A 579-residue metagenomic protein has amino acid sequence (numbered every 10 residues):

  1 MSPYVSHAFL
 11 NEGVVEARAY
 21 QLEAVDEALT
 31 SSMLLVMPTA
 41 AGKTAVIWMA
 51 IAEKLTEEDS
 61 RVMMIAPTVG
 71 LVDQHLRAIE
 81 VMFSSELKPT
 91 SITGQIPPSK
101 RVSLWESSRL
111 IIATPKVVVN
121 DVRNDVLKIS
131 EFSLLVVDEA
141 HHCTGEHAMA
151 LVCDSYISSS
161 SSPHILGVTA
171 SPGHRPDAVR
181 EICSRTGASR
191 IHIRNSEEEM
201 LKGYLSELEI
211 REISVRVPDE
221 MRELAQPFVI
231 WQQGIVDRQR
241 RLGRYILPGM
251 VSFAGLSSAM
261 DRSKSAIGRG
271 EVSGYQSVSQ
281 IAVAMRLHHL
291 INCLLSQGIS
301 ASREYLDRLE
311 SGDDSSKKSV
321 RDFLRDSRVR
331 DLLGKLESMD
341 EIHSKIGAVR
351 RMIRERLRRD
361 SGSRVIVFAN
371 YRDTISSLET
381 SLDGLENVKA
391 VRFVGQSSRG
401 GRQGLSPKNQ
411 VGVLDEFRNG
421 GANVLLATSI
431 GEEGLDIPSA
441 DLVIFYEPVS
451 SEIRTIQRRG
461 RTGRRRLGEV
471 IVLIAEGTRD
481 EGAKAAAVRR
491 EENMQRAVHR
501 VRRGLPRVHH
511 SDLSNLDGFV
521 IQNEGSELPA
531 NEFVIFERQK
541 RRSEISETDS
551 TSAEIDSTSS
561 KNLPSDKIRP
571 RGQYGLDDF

Functional and structural regions predicted by a protein language model:
M1-V36: Conserved pre-motif I regulatory segment
L22, D26-M33, A41-E58, E80-V81 (+1 more regions): Walker A/P-loop NTP-binding motif
T39-V46, S60-I79, P172-A178, Y371-I375: Conserved Walker A/P-loop ATP-binding site and its immediately adjacent core in helicase/helicase-like ATPase domains
I96-W105, R364-F368, S376-T380, V388-T428: Conserved helicase ATPase core of P-loop NTP-dependent helicases/translocases
P115-V119, R123-A178: SF2 helicase catalytic motif II
A148, V152, I193-K202, E220-T380 (+1 more regions): Helicase motor interdomain insertion/brace
G395-R399, A422-N423, S429-Q457, R464-R465 (+1 more regions): Conserved RecA-like helicase motor core of SF1/SF2 enzymes
R461-R490: Conserved segment of the helicase C-terminal RecA-like domain
